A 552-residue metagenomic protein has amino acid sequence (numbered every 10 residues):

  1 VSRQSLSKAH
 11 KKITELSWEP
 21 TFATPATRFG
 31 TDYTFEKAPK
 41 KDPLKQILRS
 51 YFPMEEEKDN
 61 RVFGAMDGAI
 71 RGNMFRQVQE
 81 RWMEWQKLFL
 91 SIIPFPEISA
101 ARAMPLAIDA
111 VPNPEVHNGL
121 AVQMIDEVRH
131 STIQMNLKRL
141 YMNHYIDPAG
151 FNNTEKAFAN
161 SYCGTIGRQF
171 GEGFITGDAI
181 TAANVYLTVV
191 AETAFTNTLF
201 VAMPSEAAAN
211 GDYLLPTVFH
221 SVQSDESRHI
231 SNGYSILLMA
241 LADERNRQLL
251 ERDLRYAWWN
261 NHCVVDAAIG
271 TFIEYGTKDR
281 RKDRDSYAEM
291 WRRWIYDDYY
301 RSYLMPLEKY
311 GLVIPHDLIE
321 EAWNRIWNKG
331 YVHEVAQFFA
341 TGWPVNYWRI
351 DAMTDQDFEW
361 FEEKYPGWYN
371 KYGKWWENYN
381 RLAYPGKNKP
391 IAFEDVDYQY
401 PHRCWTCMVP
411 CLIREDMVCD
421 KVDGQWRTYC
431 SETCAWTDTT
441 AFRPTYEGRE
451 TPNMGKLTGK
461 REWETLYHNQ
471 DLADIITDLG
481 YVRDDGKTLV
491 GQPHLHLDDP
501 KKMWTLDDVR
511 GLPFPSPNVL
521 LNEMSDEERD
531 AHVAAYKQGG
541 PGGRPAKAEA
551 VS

Functional and structural regions predicted by a protein language model:
V1-T34, Q248-D395: Extended, helix-rich structural scaffolds rather than catalytic motifs
E56-E115: Long, hydrophobic/aromatic-enriched structural stretches that serve as scaffold segments
G68-S91, G150-V190, A208-N210, A257-D279: Acidic/His metal-coordination segments adjacent to aromatic residues that form catalytic metal sites in metalloenzymes
L90-G167: Long, hydrophobic, well-ordered secondary-structure blocks that form the structural core and pocket-lining surfaces
L106-N118, R139-D147, F174-T181, V201-S221 (+2 more regions): Inter-helical turn/loop segments and adjacent helix faces that build the functional surface of alpha-helical bundle
C404-C407: Short cysteine-rich clusters marking metal-coordination/redox-active sites
E415-R427: Short linker/helix segments within small regulatory modules
E432-P452: Short metal-binding segments enriched for Cys and/or His
